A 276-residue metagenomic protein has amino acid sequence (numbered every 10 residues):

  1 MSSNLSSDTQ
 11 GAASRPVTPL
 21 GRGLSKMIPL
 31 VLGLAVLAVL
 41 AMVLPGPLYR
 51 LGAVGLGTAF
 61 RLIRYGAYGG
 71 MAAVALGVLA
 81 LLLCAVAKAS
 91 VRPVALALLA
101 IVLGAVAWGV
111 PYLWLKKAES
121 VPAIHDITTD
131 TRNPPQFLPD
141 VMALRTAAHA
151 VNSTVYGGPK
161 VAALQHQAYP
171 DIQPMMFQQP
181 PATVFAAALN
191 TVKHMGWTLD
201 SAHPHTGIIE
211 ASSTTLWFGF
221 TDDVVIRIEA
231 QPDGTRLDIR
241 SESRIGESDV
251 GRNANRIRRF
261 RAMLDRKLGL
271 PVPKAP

Functional and structural regions predicted by a protein language model:
M1-S7: N-terminal acidic, proline/glycine-rich, low-complexity intrinsically disordered segments
N4, S14-P16, G23, L40-P276: Ser/Thr-rich, low-complexity intrinsically disordered terminal regions
K26-M42: Alpha-helical transmembrane segments
